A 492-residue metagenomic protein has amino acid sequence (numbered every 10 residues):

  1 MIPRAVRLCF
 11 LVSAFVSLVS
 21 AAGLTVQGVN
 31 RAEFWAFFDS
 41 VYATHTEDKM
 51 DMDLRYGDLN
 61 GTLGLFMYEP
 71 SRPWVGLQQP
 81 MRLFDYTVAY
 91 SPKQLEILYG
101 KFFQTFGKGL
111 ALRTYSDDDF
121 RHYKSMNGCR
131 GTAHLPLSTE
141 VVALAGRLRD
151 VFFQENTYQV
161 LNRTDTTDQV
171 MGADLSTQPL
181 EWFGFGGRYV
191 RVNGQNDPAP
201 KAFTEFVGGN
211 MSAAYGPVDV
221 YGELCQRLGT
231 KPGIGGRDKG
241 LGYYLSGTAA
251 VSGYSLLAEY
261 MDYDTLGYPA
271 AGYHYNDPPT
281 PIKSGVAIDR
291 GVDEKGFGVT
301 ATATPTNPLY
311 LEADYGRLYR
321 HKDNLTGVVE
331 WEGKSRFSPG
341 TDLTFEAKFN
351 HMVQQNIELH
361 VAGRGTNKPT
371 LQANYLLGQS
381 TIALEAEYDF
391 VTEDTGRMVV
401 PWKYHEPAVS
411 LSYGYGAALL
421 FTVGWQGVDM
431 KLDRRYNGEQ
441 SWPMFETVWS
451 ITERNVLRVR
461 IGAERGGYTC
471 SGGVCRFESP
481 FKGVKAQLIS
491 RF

Functional and structural regions predicted by a protein language model:
M1-F10: Bacterial N-terminal signal peptides that target proteins for export
C9-S17: Bacterial N-terminal signal peptides
A21-T114, R121-G146, F152, Q159-N162 (+16 more regions): Beta-barrel outer-membrane channel/assembly domains of diderm bacteria
H45-E47, P200-T204, D219-F492: Exposed, low-structure sequence patches enriched in small/polar residues
L110-L112, E155-N156, D197-P198, P269-A270: Short acidic, glycine/serine/threonine-rich loops at helix termini
T114-D117, V474: Short glycine-enriched, charge-decorated loop/helix-capping segments at active-site entrances that position
D119, G187-V207, S212: Outer-membrane beta-barrel transmembrane domain signature of Gram-negative proteins, especially the mid-to-C-terminal
D119, N162-T166, P198-A199, G235: Alpha-helix capping and helix-loop boundary segments enriched in small/acidic/polar residues
